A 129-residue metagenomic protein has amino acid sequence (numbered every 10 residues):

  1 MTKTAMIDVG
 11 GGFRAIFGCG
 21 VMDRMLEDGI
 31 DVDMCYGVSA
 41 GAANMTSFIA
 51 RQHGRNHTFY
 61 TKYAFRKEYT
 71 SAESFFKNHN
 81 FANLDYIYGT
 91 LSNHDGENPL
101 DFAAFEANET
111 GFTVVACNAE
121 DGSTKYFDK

Functional and structural regions predicted by a protein language model:
M1-K3, A119: Small-residue-rich anion-binding loops in enzyme active sites
K3-D95, D128-K129: Patatin-like phospholipase
T4, D33, E106-F112: Residue-level recognition of the N-termini of beta-strands and the immediately preceding loop/turn
D28, F105-A107, C117: Generic structural signal for beta-strand residues in well-ordered domains
D95-T110: A short alpha-helix-loop-beta-strand transition element characteristic of N-terminal alpha/beta dinucleotide-binding
T110-K129: Active-site gating loop/helix substructures
